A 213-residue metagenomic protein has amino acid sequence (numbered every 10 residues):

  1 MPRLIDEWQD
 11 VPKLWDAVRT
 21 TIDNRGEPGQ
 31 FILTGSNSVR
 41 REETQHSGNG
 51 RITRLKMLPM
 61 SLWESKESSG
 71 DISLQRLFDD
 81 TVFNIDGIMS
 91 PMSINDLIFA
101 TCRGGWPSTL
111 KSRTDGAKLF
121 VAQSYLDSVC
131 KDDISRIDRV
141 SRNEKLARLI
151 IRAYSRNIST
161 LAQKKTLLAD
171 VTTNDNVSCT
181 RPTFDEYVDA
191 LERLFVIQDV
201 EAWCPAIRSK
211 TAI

Functional and structural regions predicted by a protein language model:
M1-L14: Conserved P-loop NTPase "ATPase switch" module shared by AAA+ and STAND
L4-I5, G29-S36, K56, S65: Structural recognition of the conserved hydrophobic beta-strand(s) that form the central parallel beta-sheet of P-loop
W15-S38: Conserved catalytic/switch belt of AAA+ P-loop NTPases
T20, V39-L55, K66-D71: Short regulatory helix/loop adjacent to the ATP-binding pocket of P-loop NTPases
S36-R41, P59-W63, C204: Conserved nucleotide-binding/hydrolysis micro-motifs of P-loop NTPases
P59-D79: Conserved small helical "lid"/interfacial subdomain of P-loop NTPases
V82-S128: Amphipathic alpha-helical "lid/sensor" segments that cap RecA-like P-loop NTPase cores
K111, D115-I213: Accessory nucleic acid-recognition modules appended to NTPase machines
